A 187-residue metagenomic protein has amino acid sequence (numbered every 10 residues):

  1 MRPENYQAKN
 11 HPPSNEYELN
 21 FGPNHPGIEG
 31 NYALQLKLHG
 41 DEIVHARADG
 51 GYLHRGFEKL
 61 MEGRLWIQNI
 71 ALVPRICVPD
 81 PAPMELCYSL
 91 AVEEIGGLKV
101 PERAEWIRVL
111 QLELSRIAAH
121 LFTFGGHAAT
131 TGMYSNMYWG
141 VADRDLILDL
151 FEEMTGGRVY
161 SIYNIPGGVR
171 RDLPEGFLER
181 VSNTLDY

Functional and structural regions predicted by a protein language model:
M1-Y187: Active-site bordering "gate/hinge" segments that shape substrate access to catalytic or cofactor-binding pockets
